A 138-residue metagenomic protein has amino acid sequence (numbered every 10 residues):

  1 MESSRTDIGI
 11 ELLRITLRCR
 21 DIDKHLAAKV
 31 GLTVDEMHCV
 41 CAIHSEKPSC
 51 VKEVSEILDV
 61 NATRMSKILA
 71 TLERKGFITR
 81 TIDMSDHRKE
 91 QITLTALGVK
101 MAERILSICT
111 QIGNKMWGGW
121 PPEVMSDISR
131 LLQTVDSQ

Functional and structural regions predicted by a protein language model:
M1-S4, P122-Q138: C-terminal regulatory/oligomerization modules of transcriptional regulators
M1-V30: N-terminal leader segment of winged-helix/HTH proteins
E11, L26, C50, I112-G113: Hydrophobic alpha-helical segments typical of transmembrane helices and their membrane-interface/capping positions
R20, A70-R130: Charged, amphipathic alpha-helical coiled-coil/dimerization segments
I22-T63: N-terminal helix-turn-helix DNA-binding core of bacterial DNA-binding proteins
C41-S45, L106, Q133: Short, locally clustered residues in the helix-turn-helix/winged-helix DNA-binding domain
